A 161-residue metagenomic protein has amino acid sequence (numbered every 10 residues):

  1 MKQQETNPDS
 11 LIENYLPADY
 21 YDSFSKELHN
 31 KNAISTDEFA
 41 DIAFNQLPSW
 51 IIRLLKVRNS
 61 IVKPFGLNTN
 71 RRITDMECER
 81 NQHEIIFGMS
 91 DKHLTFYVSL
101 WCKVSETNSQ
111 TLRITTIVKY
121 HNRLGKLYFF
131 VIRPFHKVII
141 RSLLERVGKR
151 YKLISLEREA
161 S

Functional and structural regions predicted by a protein language model:
M1-F65: Hydrophobic ligand-binding cavity/cleft-lining segments
Y21-S25, E84, T111-R113: Intrinsic-disorder/low-complexity, polar/charged segments enriched in Ser/Thr/Lys/Arg/Asp/Glu/Gln
L54-N59, T116-Y120, S142-R150: Short C-terminal domain-edge/linker segments immediately following a structured domain
L67-N68, S142: Short alpha-helix boundary/capping motifs
N70-T107: Hydrophobic-ligand binding "helix-grip"
L94-F130, P134: Beta-strand/loop substructures that line and gate deep hydrophobic ligand-binding cavities in soluble
Y128-S161: A conserved amphipathic terminal alpha-helix motif
